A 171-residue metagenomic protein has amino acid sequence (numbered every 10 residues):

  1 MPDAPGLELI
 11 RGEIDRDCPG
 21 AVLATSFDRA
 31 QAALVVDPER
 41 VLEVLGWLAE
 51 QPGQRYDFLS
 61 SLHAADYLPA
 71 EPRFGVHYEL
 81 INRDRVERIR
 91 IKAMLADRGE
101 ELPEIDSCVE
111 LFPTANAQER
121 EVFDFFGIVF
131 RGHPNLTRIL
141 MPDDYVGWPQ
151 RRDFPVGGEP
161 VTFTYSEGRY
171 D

Functional and structural regions predicted by a protein language model:
M1-D171: Terminal low-complexity/charged segments
